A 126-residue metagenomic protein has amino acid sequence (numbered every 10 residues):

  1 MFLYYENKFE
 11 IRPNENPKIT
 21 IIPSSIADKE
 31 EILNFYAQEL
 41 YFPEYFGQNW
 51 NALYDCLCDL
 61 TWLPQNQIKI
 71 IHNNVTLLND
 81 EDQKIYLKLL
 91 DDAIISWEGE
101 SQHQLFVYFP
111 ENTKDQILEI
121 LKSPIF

Functional and structural regions predicted by a protein language model:
M1-F46, W50-F126: Eukaryotic endosomal/vacuolar membrane-trafficking regulators centered on PX-domain-mediated PI3P pathways
